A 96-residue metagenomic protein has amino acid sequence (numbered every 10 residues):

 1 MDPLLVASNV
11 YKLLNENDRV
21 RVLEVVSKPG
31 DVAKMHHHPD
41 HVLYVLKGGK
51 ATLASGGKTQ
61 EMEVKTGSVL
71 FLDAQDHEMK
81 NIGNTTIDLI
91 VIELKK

Functional and structural regions predicted by a protein language model:
M1-N9, K96: Basic/polar N-terminal segments that are highly enriched at the extreme N-terminus, encompassing both cleavable
A7-D31, L43, I92: A short glycine-rich, His/Asp/Glu-containing loop-to-beta-strand
S27-K28, M35, M79: Hydrophobic alpha-helical transmembrane segments of multi-pass integral membrane proteins
V32-A33, G49-L53, V69: Short beta-strand segments in beta-sandwich/barrel cores
H37-T52: Short, conserved beta-strand element in jelly-roll/cupin
G48, A74-K95: Ligand-binding loop in jelly-roll beta-barrel domains
G56-A74: Short acidic-glycine-tyrosine-enriched beta hairpin
